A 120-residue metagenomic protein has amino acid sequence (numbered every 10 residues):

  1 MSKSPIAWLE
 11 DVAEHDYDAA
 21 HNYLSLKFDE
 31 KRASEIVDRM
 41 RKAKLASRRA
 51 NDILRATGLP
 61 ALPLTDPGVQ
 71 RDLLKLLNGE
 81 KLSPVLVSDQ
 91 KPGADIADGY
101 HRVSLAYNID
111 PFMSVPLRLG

Functional and structural regions predicted by a protein language model:
M1-D66: An acidic, glycine-rich, mixed-charge low-complexity segment common to nucleic-acid enzymes
P5-A13, L82-G120: A short, basic-hydrophobic beta/loop patch
D38-D95, Y107-N108: Short alpha-helix boundary/capping and kink motifs at helix termini
